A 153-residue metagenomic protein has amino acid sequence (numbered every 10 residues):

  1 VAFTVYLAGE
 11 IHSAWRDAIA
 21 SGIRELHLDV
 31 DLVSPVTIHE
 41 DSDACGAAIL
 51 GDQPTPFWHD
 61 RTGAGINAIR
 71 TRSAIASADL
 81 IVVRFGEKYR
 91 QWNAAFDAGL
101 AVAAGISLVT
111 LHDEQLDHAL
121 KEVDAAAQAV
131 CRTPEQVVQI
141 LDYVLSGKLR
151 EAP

Functional and structural regions predicted by a protein language model:
V1-P153: Conserved catalytic or regulatory cores that recognize and/or transform ribose-phosphate-containing ligands
